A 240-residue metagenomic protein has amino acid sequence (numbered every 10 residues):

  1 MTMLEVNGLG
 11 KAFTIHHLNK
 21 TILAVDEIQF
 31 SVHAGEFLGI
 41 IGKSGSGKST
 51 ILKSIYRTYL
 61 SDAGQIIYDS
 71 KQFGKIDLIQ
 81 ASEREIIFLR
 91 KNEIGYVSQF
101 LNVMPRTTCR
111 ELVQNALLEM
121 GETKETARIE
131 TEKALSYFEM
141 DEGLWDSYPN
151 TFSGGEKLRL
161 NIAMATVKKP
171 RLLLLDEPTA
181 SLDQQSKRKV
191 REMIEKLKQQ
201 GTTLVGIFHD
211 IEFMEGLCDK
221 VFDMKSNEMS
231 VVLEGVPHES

Functional and structural regions predicted by a protein language model:
I41-K43: The feature captures the beta-strand-to-loop junction immediately N-terminal to the Walker
Y56: Helix-to-loop junction immediately C-terminal to a conserved catalytic motif
Q65-F88: ABC ATPase NBD Q-loop/coupling interface
T107-L118: Q-loop/switch helix immediately C-terminal to the Walker
E125-G143: Conserved ABC ATPase "signature" region
Y148-F152, E156: Conserved ABC ATPase signature
A165-T166: ABC ATPase C-loop
L173-D176: Catalytic Walker B motif of ABC-type/P-loop ATPase nucleotide-binding domains
